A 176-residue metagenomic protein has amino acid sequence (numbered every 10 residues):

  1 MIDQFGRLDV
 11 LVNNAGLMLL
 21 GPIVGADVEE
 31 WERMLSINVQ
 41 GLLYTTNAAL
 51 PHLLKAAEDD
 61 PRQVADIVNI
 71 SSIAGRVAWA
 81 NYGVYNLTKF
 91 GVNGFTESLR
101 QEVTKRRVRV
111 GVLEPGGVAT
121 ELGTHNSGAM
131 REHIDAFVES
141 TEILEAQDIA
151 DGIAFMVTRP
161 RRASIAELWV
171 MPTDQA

Functional and structural regions predicted by a protein language model:
M1-G6: Conserved amphipathic alpha-helix within the SDR
P22-I23, E30-E32: Substrate-binding pocket helix/loop in short-chain dehydrogenase/reductase
V24, V77-G83, T141: Active-site loop immediately N-terminal to the catalytic Tyr-X3-Lys motif of short-chain dehydrogenase/reductase
T46, T88: Active-site helix of classical SDR
P51, Q101-T104: Alpha-helical segment proximal to the catalytic Tyr-Lys
S72: Residue(s) in the substrate-gating loop at a strand-loop-helix junction that position the organic substrate next
V112-L113, T120, R131-A176: C-terminal helical subdomain
